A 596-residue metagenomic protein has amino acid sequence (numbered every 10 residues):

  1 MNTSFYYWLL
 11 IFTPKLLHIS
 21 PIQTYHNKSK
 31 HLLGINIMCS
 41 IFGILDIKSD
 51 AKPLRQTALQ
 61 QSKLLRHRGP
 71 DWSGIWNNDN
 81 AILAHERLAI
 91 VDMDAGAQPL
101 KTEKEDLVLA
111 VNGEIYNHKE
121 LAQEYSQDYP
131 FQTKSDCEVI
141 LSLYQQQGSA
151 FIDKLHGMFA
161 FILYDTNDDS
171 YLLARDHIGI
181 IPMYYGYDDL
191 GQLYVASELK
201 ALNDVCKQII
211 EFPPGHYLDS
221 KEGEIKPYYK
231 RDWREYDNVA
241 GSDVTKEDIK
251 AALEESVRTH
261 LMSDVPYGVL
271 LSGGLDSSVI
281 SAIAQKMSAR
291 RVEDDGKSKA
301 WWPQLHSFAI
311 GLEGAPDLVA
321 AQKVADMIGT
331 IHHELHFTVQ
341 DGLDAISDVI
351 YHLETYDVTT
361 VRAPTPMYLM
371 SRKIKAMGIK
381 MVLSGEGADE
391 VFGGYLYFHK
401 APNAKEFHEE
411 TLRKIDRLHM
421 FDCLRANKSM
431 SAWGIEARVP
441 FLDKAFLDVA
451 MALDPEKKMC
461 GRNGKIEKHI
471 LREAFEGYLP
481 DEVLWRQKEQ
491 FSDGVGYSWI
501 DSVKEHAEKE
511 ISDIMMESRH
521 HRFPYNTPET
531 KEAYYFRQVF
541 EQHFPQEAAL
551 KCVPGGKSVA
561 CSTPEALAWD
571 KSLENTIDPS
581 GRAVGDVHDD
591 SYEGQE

Functional and structural regions predicted by a protein language model:
I11, K15-H18, Y25-H26, G34: Short, positively charged and aromatic/hydrophobic N-terminal segments
L33-M38, A376-L383, E390, P402 (+1 more regions): Adenosyl-5′-phosphate
G34-Y356: Cysteine-centered catalytic environments shared across enzyme families
L54, T133-D136, L155, S242-I249 (+10 more regions): Hydrophobic (often cysteine-bearing) scaffold residues that line and stabilize catalytic clefts of nucleotide/cofactor
K246, I310-S371, Y397-E406, K428-S429 (+2 more regions): ATP-dependent adenylate-handling ligase core
